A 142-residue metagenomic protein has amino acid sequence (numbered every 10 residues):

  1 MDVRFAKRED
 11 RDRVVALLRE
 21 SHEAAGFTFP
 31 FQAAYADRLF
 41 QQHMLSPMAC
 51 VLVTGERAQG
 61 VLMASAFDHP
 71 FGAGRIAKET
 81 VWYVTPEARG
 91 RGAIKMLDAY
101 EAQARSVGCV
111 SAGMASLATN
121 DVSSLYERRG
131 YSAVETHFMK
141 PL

Functional and structural regions predicted by a protein language model:
M1-A16: A short beta-loop-alpha structural element at the N-terminal edge of CoA-dependent acyl/N-acetyltransferase catalytic
R19-F40: Conserved GNAT-fold acetyl-CoA-binding loop/helix
Q41-L52: A short helix-loop-beta-strand connector motif used in the catalytic cores of GNAT acetyltransferases and, in some
R57-A66: Conserved beta-strand in the GNAT
D68-E79: A conserved beta-turn-beta hairpin within the catalytic core of GNAT-like acetyltransferases that forms part
T80-G90: A short, internal acetyl-CoA/4′-phosphopantetheine-binding micro-motif in the GNAT/acyltransferase core
R89-A102: Conserved acetyl-CoA-binding loop-helix of GNAT-fold acetyltransferases
A112-S123, L142: Conserved beta-strand-loop-alpha-helix junction that forms the acyl-donor binding cleft
